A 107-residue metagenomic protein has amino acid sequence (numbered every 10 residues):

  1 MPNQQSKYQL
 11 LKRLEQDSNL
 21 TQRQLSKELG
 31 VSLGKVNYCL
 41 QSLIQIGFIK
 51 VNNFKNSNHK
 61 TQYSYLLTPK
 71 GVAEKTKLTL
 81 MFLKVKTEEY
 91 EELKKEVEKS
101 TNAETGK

Functional and structural regions predicted by a protein language model:
M1-K7, T21, N52-T76: Short, cationic-aromatic polyanion-contact patches
Y8-K12: Pre-recognition alpha-helix immediately N-terminal to the DNA-recognition helix within helix-turn-helix or winged-helix
L14-S18: Short helix-to-turn junction characteristic of helix-turn-helix DNA-binding domains, especially the helix
R23, G34, Y38: Key DNA-contact positions within bacterial/archaeal DNA-binding proteins
K27, I44-Q45: Alpha-helical residues within the helix-turn-helix
A73-K107: Amphipathic alpha-helical dimerization/coiled-coil segments that flank or bridge DNA-binding/regulatory modules
